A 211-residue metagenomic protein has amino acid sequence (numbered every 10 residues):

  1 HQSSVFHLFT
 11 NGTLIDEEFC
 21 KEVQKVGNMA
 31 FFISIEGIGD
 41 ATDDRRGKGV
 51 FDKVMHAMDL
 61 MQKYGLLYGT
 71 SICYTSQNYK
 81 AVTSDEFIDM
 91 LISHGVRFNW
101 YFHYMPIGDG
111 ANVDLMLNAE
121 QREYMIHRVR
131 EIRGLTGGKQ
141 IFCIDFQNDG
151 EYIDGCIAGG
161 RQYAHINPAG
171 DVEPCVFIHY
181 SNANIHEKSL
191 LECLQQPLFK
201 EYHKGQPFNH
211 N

Functional and structural regions predicted by a protein language model:
H1-H103: Radical SAM/AdoMet-radical enzyme domain recognition
Q24, Q62, I92, R130 (+3 more regions): Alpha-helix boundary recognition
A30, G49, V129-I132, P197-K200 (+1 more regions): Alpha-helix boundary/capping residues
K48-F51, M116-A119, E123, A183-N184 (+1 more regions): Short, conserved loop/turn and helix-capping segments at secondary-structure boundaries that abut family-defining
M55, D85, E123-R130, L191: Generic alpha-helical structural signal
Y104-P174: A C-terminal junction/extension of Radical SAM enzymes
V172, F177-N211: Flexible mid-to-C-terminal extensions adjoining Fe-S/redox cofactors in radical SAM and related proteins
